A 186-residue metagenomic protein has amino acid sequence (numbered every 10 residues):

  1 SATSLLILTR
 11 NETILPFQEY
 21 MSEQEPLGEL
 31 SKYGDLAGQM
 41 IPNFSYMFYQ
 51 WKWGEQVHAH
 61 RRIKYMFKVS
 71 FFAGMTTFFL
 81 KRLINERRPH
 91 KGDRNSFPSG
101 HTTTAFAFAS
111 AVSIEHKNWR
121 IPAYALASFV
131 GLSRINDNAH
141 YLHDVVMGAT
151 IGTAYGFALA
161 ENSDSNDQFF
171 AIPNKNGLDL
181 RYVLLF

Functional and structural regions predicted by a protein language model:
S1-F97, T103-I135: Hydrophobic alpha-helical bundle signature of multipass membrane enzymes
P26-E29, S110, I151-G152, S163 (+1 more regions): Short, surface-exposed, polar/charged, turn-prone segments marking secondary-structure boundaries
W51-G54, H116, F157-D167, L184-F186: Outer-membrane beta-barrel proteins
R82-P89, L142-T150, D164-F170: A cytosolic-side transmembrane-helix exit/cap motif
H101-F108, H140-S163: Alpha-helical transmembrane segments that form the membrane-embedded catalytic/substrate-binding core of multi-pass
I121-A125, Q168, G177-D179: Outer-membrane beta-barrel architecture
F129-L132, S165-N174: Transmembrane beta-strand segments that form the barrel wall of outer-membrane beta-barrel proteins
K175-F186: Outer-membrane beta-barrel "beta-signal"
